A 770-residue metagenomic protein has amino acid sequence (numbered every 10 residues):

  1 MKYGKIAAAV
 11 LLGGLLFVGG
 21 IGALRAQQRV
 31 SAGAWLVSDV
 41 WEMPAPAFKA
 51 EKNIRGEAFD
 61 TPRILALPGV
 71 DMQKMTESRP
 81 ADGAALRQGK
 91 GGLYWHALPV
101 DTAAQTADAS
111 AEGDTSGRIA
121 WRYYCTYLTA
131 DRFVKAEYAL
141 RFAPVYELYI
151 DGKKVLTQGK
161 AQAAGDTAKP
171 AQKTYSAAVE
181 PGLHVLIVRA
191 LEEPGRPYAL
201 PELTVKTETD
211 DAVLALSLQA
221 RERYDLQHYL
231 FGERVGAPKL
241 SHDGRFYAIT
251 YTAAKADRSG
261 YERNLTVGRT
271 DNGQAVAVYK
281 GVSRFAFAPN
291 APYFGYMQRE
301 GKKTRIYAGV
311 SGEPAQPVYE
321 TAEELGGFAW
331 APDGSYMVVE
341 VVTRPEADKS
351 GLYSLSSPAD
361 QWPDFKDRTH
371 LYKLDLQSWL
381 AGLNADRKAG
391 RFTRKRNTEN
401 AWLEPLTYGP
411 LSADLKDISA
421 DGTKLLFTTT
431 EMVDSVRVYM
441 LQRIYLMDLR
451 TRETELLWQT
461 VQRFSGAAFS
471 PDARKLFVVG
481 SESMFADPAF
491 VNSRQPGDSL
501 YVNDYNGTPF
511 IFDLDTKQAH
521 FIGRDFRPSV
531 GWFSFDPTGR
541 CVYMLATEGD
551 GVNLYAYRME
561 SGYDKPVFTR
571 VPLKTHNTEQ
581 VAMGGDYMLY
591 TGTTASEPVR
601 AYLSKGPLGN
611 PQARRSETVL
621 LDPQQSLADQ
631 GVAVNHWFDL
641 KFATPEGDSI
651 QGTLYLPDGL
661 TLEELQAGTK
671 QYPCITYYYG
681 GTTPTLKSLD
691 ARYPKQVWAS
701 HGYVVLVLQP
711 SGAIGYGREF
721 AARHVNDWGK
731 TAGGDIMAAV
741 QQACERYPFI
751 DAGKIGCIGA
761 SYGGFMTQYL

Functional and structural regions predicted by a protein language model:
A26-D101, V185-Y224: Accessory carbohydrate-binding/adhesion or oligomerization-edge regions at the termini of glycan-active proteins
V134-L148, L186: Aromatic-lined ligand-binding clefts that engage carbohydrates, nucleic acids, or primary amines
I150-E202: Beta-strand-rich ligand-recognition modules
D225-L230, G273-V278, A315-Y319, W402-T407 (+3 more regions): A short beta-strand motif characteristic of beta-propeller blades
F231-G232, Y251-N264, Y279-S283, M297-Y307 (+12 more regions): A flexible loop/linker signature enriched in serine peptidases of the S9 family
P238-Y247, F285-F294, F328-Y336, K416-K424 (+3 more regions): Blade-terminus and WD-like Trp-Asp/Gly-His loop motifs, strongest in beta-propeller folds
R269-N272, G309-E313, L376-W379, D448-R452 (+3 more regions): Short loop/turn segments that connect beta-strands within beta-propeller blades
T578-L770: Serine-hydrolase catalytic core recognition
